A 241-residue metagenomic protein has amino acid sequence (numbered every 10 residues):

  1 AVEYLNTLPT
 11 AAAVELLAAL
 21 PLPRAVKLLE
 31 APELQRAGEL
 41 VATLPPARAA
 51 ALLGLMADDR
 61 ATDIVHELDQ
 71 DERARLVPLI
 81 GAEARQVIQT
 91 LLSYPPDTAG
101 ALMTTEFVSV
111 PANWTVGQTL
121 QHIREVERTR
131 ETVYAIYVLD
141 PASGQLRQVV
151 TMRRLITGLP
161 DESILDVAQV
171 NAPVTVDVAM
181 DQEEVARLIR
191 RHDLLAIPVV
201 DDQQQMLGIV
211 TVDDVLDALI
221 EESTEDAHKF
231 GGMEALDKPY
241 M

Functional and structural regions predicted by a protein language model:
A1-G231: Hydrophobic packing positions in regular secondary-structure scaffolds
M233-M241: Cytosolic juxtamembrane amphipathic/interface segments immediately preceding and feeding into a transmembrane helix
